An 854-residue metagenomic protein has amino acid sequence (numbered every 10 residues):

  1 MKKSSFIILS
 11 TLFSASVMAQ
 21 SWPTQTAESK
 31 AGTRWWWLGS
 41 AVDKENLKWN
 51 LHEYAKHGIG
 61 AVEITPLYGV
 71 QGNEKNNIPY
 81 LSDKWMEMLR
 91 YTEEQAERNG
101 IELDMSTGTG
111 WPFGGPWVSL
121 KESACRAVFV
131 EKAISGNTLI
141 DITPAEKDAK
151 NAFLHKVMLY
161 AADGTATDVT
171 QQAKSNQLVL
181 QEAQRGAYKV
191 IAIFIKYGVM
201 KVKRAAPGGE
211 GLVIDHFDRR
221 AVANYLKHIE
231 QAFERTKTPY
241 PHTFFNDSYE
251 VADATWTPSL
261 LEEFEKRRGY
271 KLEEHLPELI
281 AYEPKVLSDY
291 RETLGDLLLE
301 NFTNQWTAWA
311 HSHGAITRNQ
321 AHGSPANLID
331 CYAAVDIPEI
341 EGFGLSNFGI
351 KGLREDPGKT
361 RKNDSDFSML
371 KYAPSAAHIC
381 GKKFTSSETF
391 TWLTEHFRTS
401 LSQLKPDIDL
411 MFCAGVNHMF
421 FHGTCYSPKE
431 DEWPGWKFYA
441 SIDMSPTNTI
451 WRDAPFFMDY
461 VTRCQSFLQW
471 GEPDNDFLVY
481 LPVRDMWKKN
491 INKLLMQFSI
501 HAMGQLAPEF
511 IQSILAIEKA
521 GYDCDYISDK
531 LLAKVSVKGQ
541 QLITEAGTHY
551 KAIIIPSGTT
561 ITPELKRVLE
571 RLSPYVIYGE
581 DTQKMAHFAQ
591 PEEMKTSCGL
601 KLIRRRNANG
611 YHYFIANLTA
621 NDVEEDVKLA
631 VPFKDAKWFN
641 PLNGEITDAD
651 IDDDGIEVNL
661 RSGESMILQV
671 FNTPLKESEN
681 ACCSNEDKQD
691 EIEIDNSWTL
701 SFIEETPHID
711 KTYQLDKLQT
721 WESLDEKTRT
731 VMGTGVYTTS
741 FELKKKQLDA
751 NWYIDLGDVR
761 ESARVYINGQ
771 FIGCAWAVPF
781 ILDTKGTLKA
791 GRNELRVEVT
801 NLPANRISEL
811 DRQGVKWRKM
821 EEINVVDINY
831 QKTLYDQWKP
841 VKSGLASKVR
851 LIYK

Functional and structural regions predicted by a protein language model:
M1-S21: Bacterial Sec-dependent N-terminal signal peptides
Q20-A61: Mature N-terminal segment immediately following signal peptide/propeptide cleavage in secreted/periplasmic
A31-G32, D43, L47-K48, A61 (+10 more regions): Carbohydrate-binding surfaces of carbohydrate-active enzymes
L67-S175, L180-Q184, V190-K203, G209-I214: Acidic/aromatic-lined carbohydrate-recognition and catalytic surfaces of CAZymes acting on diverse glycans
A149-A152, K156-E234, D652-D690, A790-R792: Extended acidic/polar, glycine-enriched regions that form or flank non-catalytic beta-rich accessory modules
L675-K676, T800-E809: Short acidic/polar inter-strand loop motif in beta-rich domains
F741-N768, A775, L795-V799: Aromatic-lined ligand-binding clefts that engage carbohydrates, nucleic acids, or primary amines
L782-R792, P803, I852: Short, surface-exposed tryptophan/glycine-enriched loops that mediate extracellular molecular recognition
